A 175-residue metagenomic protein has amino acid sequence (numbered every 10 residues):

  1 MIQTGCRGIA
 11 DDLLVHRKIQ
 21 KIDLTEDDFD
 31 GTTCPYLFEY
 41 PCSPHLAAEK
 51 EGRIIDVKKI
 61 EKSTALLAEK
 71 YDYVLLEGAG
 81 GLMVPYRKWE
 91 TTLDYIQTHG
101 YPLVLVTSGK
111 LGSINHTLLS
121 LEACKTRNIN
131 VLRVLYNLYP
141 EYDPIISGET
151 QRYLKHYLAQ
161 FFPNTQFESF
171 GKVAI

Functional and structural regions predicted by a protein language model:
M1-G52: N-terminal phosphate/diphosphate-binding loop that engages ATP/GTP or pyrophosphate donors across diverse enzyme folds
T25-F29, Y71, I129-N130, F162-Q166: A short helix-to-beta-strand connector/capping loop
T33-P35, G78, F170-V173: Conserved beta-strand termini and adjacent loop/short-helix elements that scaffold enzyme active sites in alpha/beta
Y40, K62-K70: A glycine-rich, hydrophobic loop/mini-helix early in the fold
C42, K155-I175: Beta-strand-loop-alpha "switch" segments that mediate conformational coupling across diverse proteins
A48, G148-E149, I175: Short, surface-exposed amphipathic charged segments that create phosphate/polyanion-binding patches used for binding
R53-T64: Cytosolic-facing regulatory segments adjacent to core modules
L66, Y73, G78-F161: Conserved catalytic-core segment of NTP-binding enzymes
